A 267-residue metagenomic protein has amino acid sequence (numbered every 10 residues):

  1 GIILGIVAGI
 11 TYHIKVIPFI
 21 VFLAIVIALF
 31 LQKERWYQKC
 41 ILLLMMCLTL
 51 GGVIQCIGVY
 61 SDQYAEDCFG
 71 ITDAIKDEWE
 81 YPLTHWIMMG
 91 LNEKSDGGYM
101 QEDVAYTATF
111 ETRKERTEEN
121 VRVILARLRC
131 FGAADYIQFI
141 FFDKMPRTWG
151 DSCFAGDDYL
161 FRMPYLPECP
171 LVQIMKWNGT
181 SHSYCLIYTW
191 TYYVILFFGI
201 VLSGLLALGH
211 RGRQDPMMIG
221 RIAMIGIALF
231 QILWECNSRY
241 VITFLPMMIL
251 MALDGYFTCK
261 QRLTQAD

Functional and structural regions predicted by a protein language model:
G1-K15, I25-I27, M46-I54, A228-L229: Membrane-interface alpha helices of multi-pass inner-membrane proteins
I3-A8, G212-Q231: Transmembrane alpha-helix segments characteristic of polytopic inner-membrane glycan-assembly/cell-envelope
A8-I27, Y192-Y193, N237-F257: Hydrophobic/aromatic-rich transmembrane helices and adjacent perimembrane loops
I10-Y12, G58, M224-S238: Transmembrane-helix signature of polytopic, lipid-linked glycan biosynthesis machinery
V21-G52, L250, T258, R262: Perimembrane helix-loop-helix junctions
Q63-C169: Membrane-proximal stem/loop segments at transmembrane-domain junctions that anchor or position
I140-G220: Membrane-interface anchor segments at the N-terminal boundary of transmembrane helices in multi-pass membrane enzymes
L205-M217, I249-D267: A juxtamembrane structural motif centered on a specific transmembrane helix
